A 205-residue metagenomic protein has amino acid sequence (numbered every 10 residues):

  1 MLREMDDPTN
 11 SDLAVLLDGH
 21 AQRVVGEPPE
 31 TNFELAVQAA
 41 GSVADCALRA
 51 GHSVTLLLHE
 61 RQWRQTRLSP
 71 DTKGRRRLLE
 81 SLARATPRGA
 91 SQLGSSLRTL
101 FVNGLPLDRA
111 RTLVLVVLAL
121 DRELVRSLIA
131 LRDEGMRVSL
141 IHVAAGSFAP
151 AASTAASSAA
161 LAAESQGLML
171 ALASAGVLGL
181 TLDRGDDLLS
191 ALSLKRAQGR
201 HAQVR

Functional and structural regions predicted by a protein language model:
M1-R205: Exposed, interaction-prone extracellular/peripheral surfaces
